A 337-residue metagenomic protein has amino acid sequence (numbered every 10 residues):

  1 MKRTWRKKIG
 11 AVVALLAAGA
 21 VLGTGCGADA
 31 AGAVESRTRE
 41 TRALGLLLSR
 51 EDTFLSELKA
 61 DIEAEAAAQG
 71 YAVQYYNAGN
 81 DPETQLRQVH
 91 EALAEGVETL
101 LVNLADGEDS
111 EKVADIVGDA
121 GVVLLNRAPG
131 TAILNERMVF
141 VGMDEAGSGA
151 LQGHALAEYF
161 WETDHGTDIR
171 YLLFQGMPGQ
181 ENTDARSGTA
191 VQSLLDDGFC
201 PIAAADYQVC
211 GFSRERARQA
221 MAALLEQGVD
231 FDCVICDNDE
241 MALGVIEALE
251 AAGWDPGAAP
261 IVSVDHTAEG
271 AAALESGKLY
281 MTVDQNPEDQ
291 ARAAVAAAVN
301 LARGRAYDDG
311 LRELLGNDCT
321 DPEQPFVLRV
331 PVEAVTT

Functional and structural regions predicted by a protein language model:
M1-R42, A67, A72, D115-D119: Short, low-complexity disordered leader/linker segments with a strong preference for bacterial N-terminal type II
G27, L173-N182, D289-T337: Hinge/cleft segment of the Venus flytrap/periplasmic-binding protein
R42-E65, Q74-R87, E91, V97 (+3 more regions): Extracytoplasmic "Venus flytrap"
F54-Y71, S148-A155, E181-C200, R216 (+2 more regions): Short, solvent-exposed amphipathic alpha-helices that sit in or adjacent to ligand/effector-binding or catalytic
Y76-G79, N126, Q208-V209: Residue-level recognition of beta-strand->loop/alpha-helix junctions
Q85, F140-I169, R216-R218, H266-G270 (+1 more regions): Hydrophobic alpha-helical segments within soluble ligand-binding/sensing domains
T99-D119, A190, D206-A272: Hydrophobic alpha-helical
E108, K112-G147, W161, R170 (+2 more regions): Flexible loop/hinge segments that line or gate small-molecule binding clefts
